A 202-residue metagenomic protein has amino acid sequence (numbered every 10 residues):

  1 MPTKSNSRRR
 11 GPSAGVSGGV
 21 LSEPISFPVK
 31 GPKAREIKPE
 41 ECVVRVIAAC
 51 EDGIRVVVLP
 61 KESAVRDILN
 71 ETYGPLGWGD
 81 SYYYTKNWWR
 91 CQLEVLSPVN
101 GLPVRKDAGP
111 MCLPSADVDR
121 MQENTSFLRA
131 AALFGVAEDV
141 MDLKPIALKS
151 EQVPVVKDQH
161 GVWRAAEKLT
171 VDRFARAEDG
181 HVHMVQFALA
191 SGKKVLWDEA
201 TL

Functional and structural regions predicted by a protein language model:
M1-R55: N-terminal, Lys/Arg- and Ser/Thr-rich interaction peptides
A14, P24, D52, V56 (+4 more regions): Short, well-ordered helical secondary-structure segments
G31, E41, C50, P60 (+2 more regions): Solvent-exposed, flexible loop/coil residues
V46-V58, G109-D119: Short histidine-centered catalytic/ligand-binding loop motif
S63-L202: Positively charged, aromatic-enriched nucleic acid-contacting surfaces
